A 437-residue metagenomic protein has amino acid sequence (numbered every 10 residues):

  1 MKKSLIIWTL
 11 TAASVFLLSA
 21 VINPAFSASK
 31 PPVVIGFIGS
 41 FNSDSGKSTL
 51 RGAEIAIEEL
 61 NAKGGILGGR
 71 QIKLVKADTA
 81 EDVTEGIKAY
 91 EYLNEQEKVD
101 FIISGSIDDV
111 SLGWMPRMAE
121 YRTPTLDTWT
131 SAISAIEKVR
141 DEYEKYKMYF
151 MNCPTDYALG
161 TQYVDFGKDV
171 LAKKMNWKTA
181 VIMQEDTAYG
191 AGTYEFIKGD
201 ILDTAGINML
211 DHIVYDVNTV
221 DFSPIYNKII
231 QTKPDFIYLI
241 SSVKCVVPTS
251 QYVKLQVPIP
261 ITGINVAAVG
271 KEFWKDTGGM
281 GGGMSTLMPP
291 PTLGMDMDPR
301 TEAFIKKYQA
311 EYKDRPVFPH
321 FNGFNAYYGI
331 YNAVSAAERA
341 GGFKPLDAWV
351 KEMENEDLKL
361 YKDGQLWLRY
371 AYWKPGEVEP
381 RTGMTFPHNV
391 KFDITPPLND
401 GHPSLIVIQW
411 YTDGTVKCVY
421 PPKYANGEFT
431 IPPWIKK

Functional and structural regions predicted by a protein language model:
M1-V34, W434-K437: Short, low-complexity disordered leader/linker segments with a strong preference for bacterial N-terminal type II
A25-F37, G65-K73, V170-K178: Immediate post-signal peptide segment of exported/extracytoplasmic ligand-binding proteins
K30-P32, S45-R51, G64-R140, N152 (+2 more regions): Beta-alpha junction/loop-to-helix N-cap segments that form part of ligand/metal-binding clefts
G36-E54, A77-T84, S106-I107, M183-G192 (+2 more regions): Extracytoplasmic "Venus flytrap"
G46-G68, E195-L202: Short, polar/charged alpha-helical segment
V99-H212, P260-T286: Extracytoplasmic ligand/sensor domains, especially the bilobed periplasmic-binding protein
A132, C153-D156, Y252-Y328, E338-A340 (+2 more regions): Extracellular/periplasmic periplasmic-binding protein-like sensory domains
A310-H320, V334-V419: Segments of small-molecule ligand-sensing domains
